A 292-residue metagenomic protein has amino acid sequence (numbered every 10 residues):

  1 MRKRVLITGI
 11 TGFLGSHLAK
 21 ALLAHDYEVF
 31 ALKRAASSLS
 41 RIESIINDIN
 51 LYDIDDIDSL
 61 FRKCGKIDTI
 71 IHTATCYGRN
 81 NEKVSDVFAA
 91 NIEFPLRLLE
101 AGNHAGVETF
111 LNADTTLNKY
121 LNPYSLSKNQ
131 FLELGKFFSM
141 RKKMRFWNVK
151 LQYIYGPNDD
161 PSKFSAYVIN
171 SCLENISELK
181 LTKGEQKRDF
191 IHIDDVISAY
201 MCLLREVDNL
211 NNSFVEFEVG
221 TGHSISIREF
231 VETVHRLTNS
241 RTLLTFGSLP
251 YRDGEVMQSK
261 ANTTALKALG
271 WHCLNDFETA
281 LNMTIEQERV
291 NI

Functional and structural regions predicted by a protein language model:
V5-H25: N-terminal Rossmann NAD(P)H-binding glycine-rich loop of SDR-like oxidoreductase domains
T8, L32, T73-A74, F110-T115 (+1 more regions): SDR active-site strand-loop-helix element
Y27-S37: Conserved glycine-rich Rossmann-like NAD(P)H-binding loop of the short-chain dehydrogenase/reductase
S38-I49: Short, conserved SAM-binding/catalytic segment of Class I S-adenosyl-L-methionine-dependent methyltransferases
D53-A90, A101: NAD(P)H-binding glycine-rich loop region in Rossmannoid oxidoreductase-like domains and their noncatalytic homologs
H72, C76, A89, E93-L126: Conserved Rossmann-fold NAD(P)-dependent oxidoreductase catalytic core, especially the SDR/UDP-sugar
P123-S125, N129, E133-R188, I193-L204 (+1 more regions): NAD(P)-dependent short-chain dehydrogenase/reductase
I176, K180-I292: C-terminal substrate-binding subdomain of Rossmann-fold SDR/epimerase-dehydratase oxidoreductases
